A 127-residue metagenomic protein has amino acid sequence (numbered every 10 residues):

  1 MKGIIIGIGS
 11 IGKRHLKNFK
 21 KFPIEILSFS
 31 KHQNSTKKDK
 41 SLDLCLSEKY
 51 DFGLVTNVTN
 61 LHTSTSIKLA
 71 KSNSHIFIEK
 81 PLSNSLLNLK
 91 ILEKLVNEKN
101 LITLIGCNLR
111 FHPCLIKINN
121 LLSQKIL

Functional and structural regions predicted by a protein language model:
M1-T36, E48: N-terminal Rossmann-like dinucleotide-binding module
I4-I6, F77, L104: Conserved hydrophobic packing residues within short motifs/helices of P-loop NTPase cores of ABC-family ATPases
G12-K13, H62-S64, C114-L115: Short, well-ordered alpha-helical microsegments
P23-I24, S72-H75, E98-I102: A short helix->loop->beta-strand "cap" motif at the edges of active sites that frequently abuts
I24, E48, K71, K125-L127: Structured loop/turn residues at beta-strand edges in well-structured enzyme cores
K37-L95, C107: Beta-loop-alpha module in the N-terminal Rossmann-like domain of NAD(P)-dependent dehydrogenases, especially those
S83-L127: A contiguous active-site-proximal alpha/beta segment in oxidoreductase catalytic domains
